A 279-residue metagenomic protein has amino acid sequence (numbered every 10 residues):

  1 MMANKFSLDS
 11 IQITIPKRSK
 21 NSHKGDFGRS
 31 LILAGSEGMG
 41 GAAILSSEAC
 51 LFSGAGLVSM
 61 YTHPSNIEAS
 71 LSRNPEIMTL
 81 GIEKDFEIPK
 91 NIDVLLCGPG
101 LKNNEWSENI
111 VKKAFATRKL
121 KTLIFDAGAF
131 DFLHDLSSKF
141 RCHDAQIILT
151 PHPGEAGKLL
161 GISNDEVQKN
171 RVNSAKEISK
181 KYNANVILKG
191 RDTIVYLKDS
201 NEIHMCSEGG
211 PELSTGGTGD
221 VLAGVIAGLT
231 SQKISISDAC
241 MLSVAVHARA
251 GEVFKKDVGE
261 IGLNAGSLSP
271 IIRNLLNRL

Functional and structural regions predicted by a protein language model:
M1-T122, D131-I148, P153, G157-L279: Small-residue (G/A/S/T)-rich helix-start motifs and N-terminal tracts that mark the onset
